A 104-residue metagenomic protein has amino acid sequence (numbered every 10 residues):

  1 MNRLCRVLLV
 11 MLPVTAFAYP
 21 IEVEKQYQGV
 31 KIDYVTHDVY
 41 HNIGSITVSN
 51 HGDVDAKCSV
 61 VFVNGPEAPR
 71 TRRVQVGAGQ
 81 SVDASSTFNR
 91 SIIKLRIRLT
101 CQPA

Functional and structural regions predicted by a protein language model:
N2-V10: Sec-dependent signal peptide recognition, specifically the positively charged N-region followed immediately by
A16-D38: Transition segment at domain starts
K25, S85-A104: Terminal connector regions
N42-I46: Structural beta-strand segments of beta-rich domains
V48-V54: Asparagine-centered strand-capping/turn motif at beta-strand->loop junctions
D55-V61: Short, hydrophobic/aromatic beta-strand segments
G65-I92: Intrinsically disordered, low-complexity Pro/Gly/Ser/Thr-rich segments with frequent PxxP/GP/PP motifs and embedded
